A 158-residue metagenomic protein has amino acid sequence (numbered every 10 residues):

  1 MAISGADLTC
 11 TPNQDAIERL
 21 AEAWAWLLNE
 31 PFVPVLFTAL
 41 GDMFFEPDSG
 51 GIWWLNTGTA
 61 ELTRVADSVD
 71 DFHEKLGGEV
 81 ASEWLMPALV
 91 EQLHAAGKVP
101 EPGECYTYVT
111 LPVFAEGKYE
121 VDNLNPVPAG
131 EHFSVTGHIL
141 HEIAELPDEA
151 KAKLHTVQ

Functional and structural regions predicted by a protein language model:
M1-W54, V109-Q158: A surface-exposed partner-binding patch
W54-E91: Compact, glycine/acidic-enriched structural inserts
L76-V135: Extended, acidic-biased charged interface segments
